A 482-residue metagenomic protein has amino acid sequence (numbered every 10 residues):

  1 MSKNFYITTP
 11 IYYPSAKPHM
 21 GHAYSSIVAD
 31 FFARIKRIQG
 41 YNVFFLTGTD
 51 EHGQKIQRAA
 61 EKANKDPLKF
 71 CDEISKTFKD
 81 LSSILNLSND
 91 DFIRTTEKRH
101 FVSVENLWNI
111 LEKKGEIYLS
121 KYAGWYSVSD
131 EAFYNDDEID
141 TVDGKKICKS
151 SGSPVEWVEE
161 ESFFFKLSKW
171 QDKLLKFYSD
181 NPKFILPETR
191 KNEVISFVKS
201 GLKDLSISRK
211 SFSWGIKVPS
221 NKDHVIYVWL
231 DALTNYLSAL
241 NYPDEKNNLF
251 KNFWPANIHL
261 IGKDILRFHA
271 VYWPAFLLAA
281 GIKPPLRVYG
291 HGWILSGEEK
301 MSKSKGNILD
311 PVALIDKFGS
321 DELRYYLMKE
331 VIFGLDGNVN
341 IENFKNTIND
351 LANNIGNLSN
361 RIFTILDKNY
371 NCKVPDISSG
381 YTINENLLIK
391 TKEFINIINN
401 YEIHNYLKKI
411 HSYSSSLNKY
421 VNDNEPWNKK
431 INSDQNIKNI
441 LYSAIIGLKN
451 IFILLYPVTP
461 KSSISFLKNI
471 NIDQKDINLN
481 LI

Functional and structural regions predicted by a protein language model:
M1-N4, P18, F44, G48 (+5 more regions): Basic, alpha-helical terminal appendages of large translation-related enzymes
S2-T47, R99-S103, I147-K368, I410: Structured secondary-structure scaffolds
A59-D72: A charged helix-plus-loop insertion that forms the helical arch/lid used to bind and gate nucleic-acid substrates
I74-D90: A glycine-rich helix N-cap at a beta->alpha junction
T96-E116, Y126: Feature captures the FAD/FMN-dependent oxidoreductase FAD-binding
V128-S129, S150: Short, cysteine/histidine-rich loop/knuckle motifs that typically chelate Zn2+
L266, L327, G334, N340 (+2 more regions): Active-site-proximal binding-pocket segments
T347, L351-N354, L358, I383 (+3 more regions): Amphipathic alpha-helix face/heptad-repeat signature
